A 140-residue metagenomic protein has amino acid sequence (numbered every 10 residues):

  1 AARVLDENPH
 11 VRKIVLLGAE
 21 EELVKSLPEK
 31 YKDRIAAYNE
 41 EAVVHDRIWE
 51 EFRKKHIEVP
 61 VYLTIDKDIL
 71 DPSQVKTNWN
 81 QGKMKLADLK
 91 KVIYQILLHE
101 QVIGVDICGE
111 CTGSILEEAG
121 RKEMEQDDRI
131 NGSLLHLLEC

Functional and structural regions predicted by a protein language model:
A1-C140: Conserved alpha-helical scaffold segments that buttress catalytic/binding sites
